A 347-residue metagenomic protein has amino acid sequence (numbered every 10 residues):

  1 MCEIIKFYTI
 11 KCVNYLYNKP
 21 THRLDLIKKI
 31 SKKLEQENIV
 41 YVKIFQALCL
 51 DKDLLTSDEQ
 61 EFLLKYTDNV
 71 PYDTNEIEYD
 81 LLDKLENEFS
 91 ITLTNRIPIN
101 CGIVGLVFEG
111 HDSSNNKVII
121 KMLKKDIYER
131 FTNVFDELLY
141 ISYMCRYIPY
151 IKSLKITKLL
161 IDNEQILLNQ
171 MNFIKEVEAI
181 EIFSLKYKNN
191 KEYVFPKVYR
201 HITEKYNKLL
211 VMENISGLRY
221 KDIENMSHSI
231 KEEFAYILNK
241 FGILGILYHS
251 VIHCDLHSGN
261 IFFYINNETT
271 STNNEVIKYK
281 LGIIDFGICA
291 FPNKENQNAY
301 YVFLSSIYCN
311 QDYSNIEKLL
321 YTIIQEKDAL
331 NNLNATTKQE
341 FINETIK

Functional and structural regions predicted by a protein language model:
M1-I243, F263-N298, V302-K347: Broad phosphate/nucleotide-binding scaffolds in NTP-utilizing and phosphate-metabolizing enzymes
I246-L247: Helix-to-catalytic-loop junction in kinase catalytic cores
S250, D255-H257: Conserved catalytic-loop position in the HRD/HxD motif
G259-I261: Conserved protein-kinase catalytic-loop position immediately C-terminal to the HRD catalytic Asp
